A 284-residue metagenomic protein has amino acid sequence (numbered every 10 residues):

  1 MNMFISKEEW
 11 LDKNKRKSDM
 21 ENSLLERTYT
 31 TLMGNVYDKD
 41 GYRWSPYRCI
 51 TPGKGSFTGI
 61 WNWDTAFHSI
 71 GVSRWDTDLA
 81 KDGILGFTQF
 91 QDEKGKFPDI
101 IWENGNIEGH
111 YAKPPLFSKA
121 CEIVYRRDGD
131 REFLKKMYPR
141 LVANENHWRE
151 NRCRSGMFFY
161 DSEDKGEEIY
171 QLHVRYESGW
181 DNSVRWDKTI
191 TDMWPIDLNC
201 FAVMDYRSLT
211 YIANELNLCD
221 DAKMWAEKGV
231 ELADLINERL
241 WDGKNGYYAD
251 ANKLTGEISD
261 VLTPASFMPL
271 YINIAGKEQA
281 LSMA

Functional and structural regions predicted by a protein language model:
N2-E9, K15, D19-Y29, K39 (+2 more regions): Catalytic cores of carbohydrate-active enzymes
N2-S6, G41-P46, F57-W61, E93-D99 (+3 more regions): Short amphipathic alpha-helical segments, especially helix-boundary/capping motifs
M3, Y37, I50-S56, L141 (+5 more regions): Intrinsically disordered, low-complexity regions enriched in Ser/Pro/Gly/Gln/His and often acidic
N14-E122, R126, R131-K135, V142 (+3 more regions): Substrate-binding groove/exosite segments of carbohydrate-active enzymes
R43-F57, K136-F158, G276-A284: Long hydrophobic alpha-helices with heptad-repeat/coiled-coil character
G86-Q91, V230-E231, A284: Active/binding-pocket-proximal capping segment
K94, P98-L116, E122, R131 (+3 more regions): The feature captures the catalytic groove of carbohydrate-active enzymes
